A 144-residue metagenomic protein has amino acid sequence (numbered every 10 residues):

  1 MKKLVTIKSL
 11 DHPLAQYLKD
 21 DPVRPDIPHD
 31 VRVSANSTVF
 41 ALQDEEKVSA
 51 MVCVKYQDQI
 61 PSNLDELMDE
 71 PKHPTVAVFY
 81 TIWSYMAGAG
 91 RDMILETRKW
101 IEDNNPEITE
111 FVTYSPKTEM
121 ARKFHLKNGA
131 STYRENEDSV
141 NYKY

Functional and structural regions predicted by a protein language model:
M1-P74, W83, P106-V112, D138-Y144: Non-catalytic substrate-recognition and accessory regions of acyl/acetyltransferase enzymes
K3-I7, L95, T132: Hydrophobic transmembrane signal anchors and adjacent membrane-proximal interface regions, especially in viral
H29, G129-N136: Short secondary-structure junctions
D65-G129: Acyl-donor binding region in acyl/amide transferases
